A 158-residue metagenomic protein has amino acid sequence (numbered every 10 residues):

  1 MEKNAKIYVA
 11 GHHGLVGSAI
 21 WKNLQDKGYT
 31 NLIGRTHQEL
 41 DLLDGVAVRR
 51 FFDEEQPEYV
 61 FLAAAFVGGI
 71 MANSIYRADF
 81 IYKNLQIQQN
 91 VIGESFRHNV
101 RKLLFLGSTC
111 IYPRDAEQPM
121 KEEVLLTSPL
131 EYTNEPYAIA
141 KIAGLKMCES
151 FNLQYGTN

Functional and structural regions predicted by a protein language model:
K3, Q89-N134: Conserved Rossmann-fold NAD(P)-dependent oxidoreductase catalytic core, especially the SDR/UDP-sugar
N4-K27: N-terminal Rossmann NAD(P)H-binding glycine-rich loop of SDR-like oxidoreductase domains
A10, R35, V60-F66, L103-T109: SDR active-site strand-loop-helix element
Q25-R50: Adenosine-cofactor binding site in Rossmann-like domains, unifying the SAM/SAH pocket of S-adenosylmethionine-dependent
G45-L85, R97: NAD(P)H-binding glycine-rich loop region in Rossmannoid oxidoreductase-like domains and their noncatalytic homologs
A47, Q86, N90-E94, M147: Conserved mid-core alpha-helix of short-chain dehydrogenase/reductase
F80-Q88, N99, L104, A140-K141: Short alpha-helix in the Rossmann-fold core of NAD(P)-dependent oxidoreductases
Y132-N158: Active-site Tyr-X1-5-Lys
